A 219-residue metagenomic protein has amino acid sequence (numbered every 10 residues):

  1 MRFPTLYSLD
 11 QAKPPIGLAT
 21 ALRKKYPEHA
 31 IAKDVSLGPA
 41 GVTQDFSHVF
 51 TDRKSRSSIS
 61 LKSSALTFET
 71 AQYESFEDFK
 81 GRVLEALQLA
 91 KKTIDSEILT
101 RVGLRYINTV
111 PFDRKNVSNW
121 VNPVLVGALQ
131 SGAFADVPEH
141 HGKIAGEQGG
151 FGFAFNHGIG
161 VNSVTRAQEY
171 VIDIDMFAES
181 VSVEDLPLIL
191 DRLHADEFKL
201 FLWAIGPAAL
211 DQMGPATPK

Functional and structural regions predicted by a protein language model:
M1-L61, T67, H140, I144-Q148 (+2 more regions): N-terminal low-complexity, intrinsically disordered segments
M1-R2, S57-Y73, L99-I107, R166-A178: Glycine-rich, often proline-containing surface loops adjacent to acidic residues and nearby aromatics that form
Y7-G17, D78, S180-P187: Short, conserved charged micro-motifs
R23-Y26, L87-I94, F201: A common structural junction motif
D45-F50, R101-V171, D175: Aromatic/basic-lined ligand-recognition segments that form π-stacking hydrophobic pockets flanked by Lys/Arg to engage
I59-A65, T70-E85, L89-T93: Long alpha-helical, hydrophobic tracts
K80, L87-R114: Surface-exposed beta-loop interaction hotspot
D175-K219: Long, compositionally biased interface segments
